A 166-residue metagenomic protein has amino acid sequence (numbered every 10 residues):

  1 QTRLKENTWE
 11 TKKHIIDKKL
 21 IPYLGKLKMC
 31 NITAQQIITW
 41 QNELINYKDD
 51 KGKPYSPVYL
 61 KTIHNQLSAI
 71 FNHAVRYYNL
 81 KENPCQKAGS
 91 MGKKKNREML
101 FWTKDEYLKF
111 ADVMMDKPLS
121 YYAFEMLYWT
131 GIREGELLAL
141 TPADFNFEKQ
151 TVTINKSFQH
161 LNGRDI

Functional and structural regions predicted by a protein language model:
Q1-K81, N96, P118: N-terminal core-binding DNA-recognition domain of tyrosine site-specific recombinases/integrases
E10-K19, A123-E136, I166: Short, charged, low-hydrophobicity "junction" segments
L24, M29, P142-F145, F158: Hydrophobic pocket-lining residues within nucleotide cofactor-binding pockets
M29, C85-A88, I166: Short clusters of hydrophobic/aromatic residues that line enzyme substrate/ligand-binding pockets
K53-P57, K61, R76, L80-L140 (+2 more regions): Basic, Lys/Arg- and aromatic-enriched nucleic-acid-binding interface segment
Q150-V152: Hydrophobic residues embedded in beta-strands of well-ordered beta-sheets
K156-I166: Short, flexible, glycine-rich and Lys/Arg-enriched loop motifs at helix boundaries that contact anionic partners
